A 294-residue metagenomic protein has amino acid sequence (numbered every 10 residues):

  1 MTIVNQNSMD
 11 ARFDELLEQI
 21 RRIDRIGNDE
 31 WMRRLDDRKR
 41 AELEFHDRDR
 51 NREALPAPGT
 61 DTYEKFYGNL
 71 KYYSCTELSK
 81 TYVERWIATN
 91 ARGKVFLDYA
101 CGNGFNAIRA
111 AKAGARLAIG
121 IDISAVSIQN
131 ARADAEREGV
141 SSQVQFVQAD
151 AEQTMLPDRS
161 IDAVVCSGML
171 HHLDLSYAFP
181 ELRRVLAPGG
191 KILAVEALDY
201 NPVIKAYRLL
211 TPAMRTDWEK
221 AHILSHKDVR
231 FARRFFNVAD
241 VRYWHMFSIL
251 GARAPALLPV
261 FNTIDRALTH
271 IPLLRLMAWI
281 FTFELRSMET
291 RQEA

Functional and structural regions predicted by a protein language model:
T2-F66: N-terminal, positively charged/glycine-rich alpha-helical extensions of SAM-dependent methyltransferases
N69-K94, R109: Conserved alpha-helix/loop element of class I SAM-dependent methyltransferases that forms part of the SAM/SAH-binding
L97, N103-Q153: Class I SAM-dependent methyltransferase SAM/SAH-binding core
E152-A163: A short acidic, Gly/Pro-enriched loop at the edge of an enzyme's catalytic core that lines a small-molecule cofactor
Y177-P188: A short glycine-rich, Lys/Arg-flanked "PGG" loop and its adjoining helix->strand segment in the class I
L193-T216: Conserved class I S-adenosyl-L-methionine
A221-D240: Short alpha-helix
V241-A294: A C-terminal cap/extension of S-adenosyl-L-methionine-dependent methyltransferases that defines the acceptor-substrate
